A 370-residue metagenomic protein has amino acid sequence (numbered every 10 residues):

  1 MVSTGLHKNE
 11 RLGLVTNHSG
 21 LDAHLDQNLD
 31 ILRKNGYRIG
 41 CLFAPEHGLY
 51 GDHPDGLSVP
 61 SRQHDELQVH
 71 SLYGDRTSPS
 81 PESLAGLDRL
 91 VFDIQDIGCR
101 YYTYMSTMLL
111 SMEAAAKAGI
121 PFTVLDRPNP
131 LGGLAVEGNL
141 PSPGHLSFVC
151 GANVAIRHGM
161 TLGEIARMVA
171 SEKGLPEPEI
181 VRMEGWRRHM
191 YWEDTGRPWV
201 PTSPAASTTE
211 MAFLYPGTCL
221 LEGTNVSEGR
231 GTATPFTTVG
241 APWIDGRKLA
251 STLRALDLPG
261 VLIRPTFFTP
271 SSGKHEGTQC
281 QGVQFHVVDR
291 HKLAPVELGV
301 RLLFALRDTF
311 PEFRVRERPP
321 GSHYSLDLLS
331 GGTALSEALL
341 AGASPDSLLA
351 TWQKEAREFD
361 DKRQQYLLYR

Functional and structural regions predicted by a protein language model:
M1-Y37: N-terminal phosphate-binding or glycine-rich loops at protein starts, especially the Walker A/P-loop of NTPases
G40-E46, L125: Short internal beta-strands
G51-D55, T123-H145: Glycine-rich, charge-decorated loop segments at or immediately adjacent to ligand/cofactor-binding or catalytic sites
D55-L87, C99: Glycine-rich oxoanion-binding loops at beta->alpha junctions
D96-M108: Glycine/threonine-rich flexible loop motifs
H145-T218: Conserved anion/nucleotide-ligand pocket segment
W186-R188, D194-T266: Glycine-rich, aromatic-lined ligand/substrate-binding cores of catalytic and carbohydrate-binding domains
A241-T351: Conserved functional hotspot residues or short segments at active or partner-binding sites across diverse domains
